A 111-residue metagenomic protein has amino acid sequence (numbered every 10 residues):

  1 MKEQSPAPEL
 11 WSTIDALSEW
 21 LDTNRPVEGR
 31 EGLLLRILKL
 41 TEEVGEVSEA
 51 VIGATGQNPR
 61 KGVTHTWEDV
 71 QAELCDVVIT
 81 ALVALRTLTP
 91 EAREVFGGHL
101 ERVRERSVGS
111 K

Functional and structural regions predicted by a protein language model:
M1-K111: Flexible "arm" and connector segments at domain edges
